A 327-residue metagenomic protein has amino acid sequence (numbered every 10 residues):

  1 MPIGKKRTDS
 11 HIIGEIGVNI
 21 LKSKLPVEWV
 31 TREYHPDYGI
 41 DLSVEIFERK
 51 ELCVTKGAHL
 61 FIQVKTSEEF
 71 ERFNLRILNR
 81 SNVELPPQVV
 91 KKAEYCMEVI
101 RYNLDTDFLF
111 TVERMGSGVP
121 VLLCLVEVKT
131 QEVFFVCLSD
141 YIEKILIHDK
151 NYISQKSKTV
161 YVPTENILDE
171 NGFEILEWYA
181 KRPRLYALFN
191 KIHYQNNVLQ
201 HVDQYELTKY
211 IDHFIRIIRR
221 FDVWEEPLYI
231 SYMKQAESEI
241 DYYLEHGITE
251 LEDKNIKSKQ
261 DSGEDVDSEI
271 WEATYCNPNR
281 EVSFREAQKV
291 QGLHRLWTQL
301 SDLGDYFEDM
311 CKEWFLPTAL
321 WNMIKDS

Functional and structural regions predicted by a protein language model:
M1-K6: A short, surface-exposed helix-loop junction/capping segment
R7-H11: A detector for short, charged/polar N-terminal pre-domain segments
I13-N82: Catalytic centers of nucleases
N19, N74, N79-N82, N103 (+8 more regions): Detector for Asparagine
D37, F47, R76-R80, S139 (+3 more regions): Generic preference for flexible, low-structure residues
N79-K91: A basic- and aromatic-enriched beta-loop-alpha substructure that forms the phosphate/nucleotide- and DNA/RNA-contacting
V89-Y186: Mixed-charge intrinsically disordered linker/loop segments at interdomain junctions
E177-S327: Long, low-complexity, intrinsically disordered terminal regions
